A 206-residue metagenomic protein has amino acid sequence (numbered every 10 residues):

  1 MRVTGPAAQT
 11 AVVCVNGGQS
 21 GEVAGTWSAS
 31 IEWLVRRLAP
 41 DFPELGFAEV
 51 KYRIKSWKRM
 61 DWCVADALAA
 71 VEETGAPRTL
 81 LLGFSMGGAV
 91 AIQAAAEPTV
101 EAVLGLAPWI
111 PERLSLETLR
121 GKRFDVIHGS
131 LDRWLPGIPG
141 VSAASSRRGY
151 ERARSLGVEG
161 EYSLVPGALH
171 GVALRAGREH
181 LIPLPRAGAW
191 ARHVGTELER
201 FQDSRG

Functional and structural regions predicted by a protein language model:
M1-E44: Short, surface-exposed "cap/lid" segments of acyl-processing enzymes
G21-S28, L45-W62, L174: Cap/lid segment of the alpha/beta-hydrolase catalytic domain
T26-R37, R133-G160: Active-site-adjacent alpha-helix of alpha/beta-hydrolase-fold enzymes
S56-T74, W190: Alpha/beta-hydrolase active-site loop
L82-A91: Gly/Ala-rich beta-loop-alpha elbow adjacent to hydrolase catalytic centers
T99-I110: A conserved short beta-strand
R120, D125-D132: Short beta-strand/loop motif that positions the catalytic acidic residue of the alpha/beta-hydrolase fold
R154-G206: C-terminal catalytic histidine-bearing segment of alpha/beta-hydrolase fold enzymes
